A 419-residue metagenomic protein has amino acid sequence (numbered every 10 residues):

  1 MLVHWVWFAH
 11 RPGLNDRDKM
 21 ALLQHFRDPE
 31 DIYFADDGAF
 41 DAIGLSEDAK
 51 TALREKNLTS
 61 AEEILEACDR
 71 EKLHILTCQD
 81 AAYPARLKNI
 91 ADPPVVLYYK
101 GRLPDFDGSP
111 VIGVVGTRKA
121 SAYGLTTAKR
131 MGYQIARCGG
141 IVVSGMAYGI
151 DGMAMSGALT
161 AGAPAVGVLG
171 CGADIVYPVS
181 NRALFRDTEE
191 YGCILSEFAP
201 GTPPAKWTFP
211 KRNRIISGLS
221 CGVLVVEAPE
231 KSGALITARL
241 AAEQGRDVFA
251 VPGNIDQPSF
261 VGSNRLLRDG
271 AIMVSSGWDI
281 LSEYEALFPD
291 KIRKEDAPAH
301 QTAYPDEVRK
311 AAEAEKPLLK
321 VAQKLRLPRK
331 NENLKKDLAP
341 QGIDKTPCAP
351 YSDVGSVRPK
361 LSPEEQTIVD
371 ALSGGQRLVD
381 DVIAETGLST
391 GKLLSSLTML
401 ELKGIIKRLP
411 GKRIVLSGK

Functional and structural regions predicted by a protein language model:
M1, D69, T77-K419: Glycine-biased, small-residue-rich flexible motifs in mid-sequence functional cores and linkers
M1-A81, I405, K412, G418-K419: Short, small/acidic-rich helices and loops at N termini and domain boundaries of DNA replication/processing enzymes
